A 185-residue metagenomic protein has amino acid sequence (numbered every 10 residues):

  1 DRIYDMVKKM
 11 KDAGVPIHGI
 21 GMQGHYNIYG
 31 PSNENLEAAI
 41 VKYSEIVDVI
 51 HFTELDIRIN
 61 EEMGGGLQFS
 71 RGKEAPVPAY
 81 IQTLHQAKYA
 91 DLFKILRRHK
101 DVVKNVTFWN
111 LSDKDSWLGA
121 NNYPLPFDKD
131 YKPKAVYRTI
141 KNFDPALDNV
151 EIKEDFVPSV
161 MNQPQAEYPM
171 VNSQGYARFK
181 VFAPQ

Functional and structural regions predicted by a protein language model:
D1, G19-Y26, F52-L55, F108-N110: A cross-domain feature marking catalytic cores of carbohydrate-active enzymes and several ubiquitous metabolic/repair
D1-K11, P31-I40: Distinct, well-ordered alpha-helical segments
R2-D12, A120-K129: Short, electropositive alpha-helical surface patch
D12-P16, H99-D101: Short helix-capping segments at alpha-helix termini
I17, W109-S112, Y176-A183: Hydrophobic/aromatic-rich, well-ordered segments within soluble, folded domains that form packed cores
I17-G19, R71-K73, V157, Y168: A short alpha-helix capping/helix-coil boundary motif
P31-H51, L55-E151: Aromatic-rich peripheral "rim/lid" segments of glycoside hydrolase catalytic domains that contact and position glycan
N149-Q185: Insoluble glucan recognition modules
